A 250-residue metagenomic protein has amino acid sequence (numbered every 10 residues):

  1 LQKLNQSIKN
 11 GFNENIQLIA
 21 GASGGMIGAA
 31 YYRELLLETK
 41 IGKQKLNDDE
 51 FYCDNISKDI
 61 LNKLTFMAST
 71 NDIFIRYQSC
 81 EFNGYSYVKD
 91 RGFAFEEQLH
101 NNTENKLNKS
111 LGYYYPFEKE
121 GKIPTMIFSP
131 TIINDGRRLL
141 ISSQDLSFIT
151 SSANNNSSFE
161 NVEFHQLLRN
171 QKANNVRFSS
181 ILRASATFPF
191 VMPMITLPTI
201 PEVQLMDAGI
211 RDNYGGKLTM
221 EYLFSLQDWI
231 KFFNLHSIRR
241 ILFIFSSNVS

Functional and structural regions predicted by a protein language model:
L1-S250: Catalytic domains of lipid- and phosphate-ester/thioester hydrolases
